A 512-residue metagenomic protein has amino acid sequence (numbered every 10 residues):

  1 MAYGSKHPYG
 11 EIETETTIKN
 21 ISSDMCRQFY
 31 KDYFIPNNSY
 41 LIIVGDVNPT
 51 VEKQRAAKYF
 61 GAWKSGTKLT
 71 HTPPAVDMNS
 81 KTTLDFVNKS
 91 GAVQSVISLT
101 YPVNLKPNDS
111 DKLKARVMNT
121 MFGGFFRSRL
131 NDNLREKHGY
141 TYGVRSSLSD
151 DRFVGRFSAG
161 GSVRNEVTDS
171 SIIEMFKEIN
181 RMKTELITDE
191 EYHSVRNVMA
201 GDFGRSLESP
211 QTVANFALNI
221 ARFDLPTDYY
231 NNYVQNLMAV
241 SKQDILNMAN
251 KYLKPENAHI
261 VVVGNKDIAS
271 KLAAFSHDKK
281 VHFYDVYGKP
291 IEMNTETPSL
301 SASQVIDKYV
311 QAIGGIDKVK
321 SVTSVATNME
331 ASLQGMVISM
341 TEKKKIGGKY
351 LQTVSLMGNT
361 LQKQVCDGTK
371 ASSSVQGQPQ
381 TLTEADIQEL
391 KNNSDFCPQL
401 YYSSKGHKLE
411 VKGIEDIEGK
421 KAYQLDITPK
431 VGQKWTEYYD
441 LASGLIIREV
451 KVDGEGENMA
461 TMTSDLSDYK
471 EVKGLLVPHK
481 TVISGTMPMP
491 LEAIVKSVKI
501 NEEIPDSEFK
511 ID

Functional and structural regions predicted by a protein language model:
M1-T16, N38-V44, Q94-K106, S110 (+4 more regions): M16 family metallopeptidases and their MPP-like homologs
C26-F29, L41-I43, A56, L99 (+14 more regions): Buried hydrophobic packing residues in well-ordered domains
Y40-L105, G264, A273-N294: An aromatic/glycine/proline-enriched structural segment found at the starts of mature extracellular/organellar domains
V44-N48, K89-A92, P102-K106, G123-F126 (+14 more regions): Solvent-exposed coil/turn segments that connect beta secondary-structure elements in extracytoplasmic/periplasmic
P49, S355-M357, K421-I511: Gly/Pro-enriched, hydrophobic low-complexity segments that function as extracytoplasmic propeptides/linkers
A239, Q243-K251, E256, V262-N265 (+1 more regions): C-terminal soluble interaction/assembly domains
T297-Q311, V365-Q433, L441-S443, V452-T461 (+1 more regions): Flexible, processing/modification-adjacent segments and terminal tails in exported/periplasmic/extracellular proteins
Q304-Q378, G406-D416: N-terminal mature ectodomain segment of secretory-pathway/periplasmic proteins
